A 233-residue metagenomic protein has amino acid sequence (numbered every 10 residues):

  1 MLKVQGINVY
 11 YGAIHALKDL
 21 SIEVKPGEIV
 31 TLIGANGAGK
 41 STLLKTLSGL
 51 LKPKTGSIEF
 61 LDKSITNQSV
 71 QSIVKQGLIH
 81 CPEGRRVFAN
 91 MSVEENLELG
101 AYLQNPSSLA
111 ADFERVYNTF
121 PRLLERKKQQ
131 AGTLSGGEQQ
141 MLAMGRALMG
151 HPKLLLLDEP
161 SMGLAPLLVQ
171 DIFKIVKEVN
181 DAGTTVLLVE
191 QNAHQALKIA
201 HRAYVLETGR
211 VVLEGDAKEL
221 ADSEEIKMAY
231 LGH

Functional and structural regions predicted by a protein language model:
M1-H233: Glycine-rich phosphate-binding loops of nucleotide-dependent enzymes
